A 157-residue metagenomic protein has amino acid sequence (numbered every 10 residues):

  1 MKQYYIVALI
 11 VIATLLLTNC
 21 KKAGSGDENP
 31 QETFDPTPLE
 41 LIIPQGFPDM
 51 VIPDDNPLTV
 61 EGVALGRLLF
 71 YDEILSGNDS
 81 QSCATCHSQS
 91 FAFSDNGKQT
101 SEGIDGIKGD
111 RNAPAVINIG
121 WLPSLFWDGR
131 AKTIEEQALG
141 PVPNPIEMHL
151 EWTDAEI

Functional and structural regions predicted by a protein language model:
M1-K2: N-terminal secretory signal peptides that target proteins for export/translocation
Y5, T18-I157: Periplasmic c-type cytochrome electron-transfer domains
A8-L16: Bacterial N-terminal signal peptides
